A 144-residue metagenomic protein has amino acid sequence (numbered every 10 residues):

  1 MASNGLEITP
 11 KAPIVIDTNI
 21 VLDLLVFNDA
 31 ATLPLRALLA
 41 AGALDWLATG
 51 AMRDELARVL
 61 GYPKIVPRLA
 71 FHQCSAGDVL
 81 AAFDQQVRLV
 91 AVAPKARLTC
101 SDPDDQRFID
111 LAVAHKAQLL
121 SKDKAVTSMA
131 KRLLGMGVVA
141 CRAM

Functional and structural regions predicted by a protein language model:
M1-A48: Short, well-structured N-terminal submotif of metal-dependent ribonuclease cores
A2, T99, Q106-I109, V113-L120 (+1 more regions): Acidic, PIN/NYN-like endoribonuclease modules and their adjacent C-terminal/linker elements
I16-N19, V90-A93, K122: Short beta-strands and strand-loop turn motifs
I20-V21, M52, A125-V126: Alpha-helix capping/helix-boundary segments
D23-L24, L69, P94-S101: Short, flexible loop segments at the rims of nucleotide/cofactor-binding pockets, characterized by
D23-L25, V59, R68, M129: Residues that scaffold the ATP/ADP-binding catalytic core of kinase and kinase-like folds
A30, L47, C74, T99 (+1 more regions): Residues at secondary-structure transition points
A37-K95: PIN-domain endoribonuclease scaffold, especially VapC-family toxins
